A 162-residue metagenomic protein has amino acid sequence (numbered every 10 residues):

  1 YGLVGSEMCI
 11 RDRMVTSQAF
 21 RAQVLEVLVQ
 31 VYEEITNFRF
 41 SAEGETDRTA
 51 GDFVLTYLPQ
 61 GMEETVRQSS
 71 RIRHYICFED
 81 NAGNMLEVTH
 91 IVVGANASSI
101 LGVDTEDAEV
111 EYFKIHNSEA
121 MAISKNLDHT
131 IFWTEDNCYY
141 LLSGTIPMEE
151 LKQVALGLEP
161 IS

Functional and structural regions predicted by a protein language model:
Y1-G5, I10: Single conserved hydrophobic/aromatic residue that forms the stacking wall/gate of nucleotide- or nucleobase-binding
A19-R39: Ser/Thr/Pro/Gly-rich low-complexity linker/stalk segments immediately outside membranes or between
A42-T130, T134-E135: Short, solvent-exposed recognition patches
D136, G144-S162: Surface-exposed amphipathic alpha-helical segments
